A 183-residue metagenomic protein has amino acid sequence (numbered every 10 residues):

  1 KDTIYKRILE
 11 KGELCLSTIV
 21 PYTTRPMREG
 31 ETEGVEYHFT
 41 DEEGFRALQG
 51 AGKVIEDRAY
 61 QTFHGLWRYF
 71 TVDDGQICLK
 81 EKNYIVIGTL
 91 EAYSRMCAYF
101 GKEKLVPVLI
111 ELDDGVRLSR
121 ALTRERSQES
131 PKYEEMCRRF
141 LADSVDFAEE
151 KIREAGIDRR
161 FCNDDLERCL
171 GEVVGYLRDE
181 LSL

Functional and structural regions predicted by a protein language model:
K1-K6: Glycine-rich phosphate-binding P-loop
L9-T18: Post-Walker A helix-loop "phosphate-sensing" segment adjacent to the P-loop in P-loop NTPases
T23-Y84, G88-L90: ATP-dependent small-molecule kinase phosphotransfer cores that center on conserved nucleotide phosphate-binding segments
R28-E29, S94-R95, G115-A121, C169-E172: Switch/connector loops and helix/strand junctions flanking conserved nucleotide-binding motifs in nucleotide-processing
A51-I55, T123-Q128, Y176-E180: Conserved AAA+ ATPase "sensor/coupling" helix adjacent to the nucleotide-binding pocket
L79-K80, V174-L183: C-terminal accessory "lid"/substrate-recognition subdomains
N83-T89, F100-R124: Conserved phosphate-donor/acceptor-positioning beta-strand/loop module used by diverse small-molecule
R126-L177: Small-molecule kinase domains that catalyze NTP-dependent phosphoryl transfer to phosphate-bearing small molecules
